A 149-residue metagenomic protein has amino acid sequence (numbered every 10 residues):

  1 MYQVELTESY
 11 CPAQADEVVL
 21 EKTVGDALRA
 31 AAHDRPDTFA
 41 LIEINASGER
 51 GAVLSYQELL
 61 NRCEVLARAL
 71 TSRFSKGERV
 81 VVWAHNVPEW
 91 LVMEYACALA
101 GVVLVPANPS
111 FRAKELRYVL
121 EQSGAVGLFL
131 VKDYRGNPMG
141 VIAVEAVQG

Functional and structural regions predicted by a protein language model:
Y2, V19-I42, N61: A short N-terminal helical cap/helix-turn-helix that marks the beginning of AMP-binding/adenylate-forming
E5-Q14: Short, contiguous pre-domain boundary segments
E17, A52, Y56, G136: Flexible, glycine- and charge-enriched loops at secondary-structure boundaries
L28, M93, A143: Aromatic/hydrophobic pocket-lining residues that form π-stacking "cages" and hydrophobic walls in ligand
D37-Y95, R112-R117: Conserved AMP-binding/adenylate-forming core of the ANL superfamily
V102-G149: Structural core segment of the AMP-binding/adenylate-forming
